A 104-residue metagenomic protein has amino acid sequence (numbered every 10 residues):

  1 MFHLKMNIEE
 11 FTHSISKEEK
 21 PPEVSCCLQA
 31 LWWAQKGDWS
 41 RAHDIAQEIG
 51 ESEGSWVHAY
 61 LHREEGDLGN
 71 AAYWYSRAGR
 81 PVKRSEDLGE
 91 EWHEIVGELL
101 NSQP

Functional and structural regions predicted by a protein language model:
F2-E18, L31-D44, H93-E98: Repeat-mediated protein-protein interaction surfaces in helical alpha-solenoids
S16-K17, A59-L68, S85-Q103: TPR/TPR-like alpha-solenoid helical repeat scaffolds
K20-C26, I49-S55: Generic helix N-cap/helix-start motif at coil->alpha-helix transitions
R41-D44, E48, R77: The canonical alpha-helical register within tetratricopeptide repeats
G50-S52, E64-E86: TPR/TPR-like (Sel1-like) alpha-helical repeat modules
